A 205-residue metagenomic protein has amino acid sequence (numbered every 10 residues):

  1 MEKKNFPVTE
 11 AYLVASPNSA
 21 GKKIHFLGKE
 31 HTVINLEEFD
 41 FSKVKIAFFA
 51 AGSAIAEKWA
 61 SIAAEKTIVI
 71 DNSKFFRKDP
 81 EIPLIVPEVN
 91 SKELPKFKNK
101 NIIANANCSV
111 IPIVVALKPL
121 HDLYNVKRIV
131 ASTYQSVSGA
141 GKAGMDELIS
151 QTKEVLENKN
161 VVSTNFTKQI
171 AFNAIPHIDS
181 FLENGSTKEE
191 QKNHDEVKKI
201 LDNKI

Functional and structural regions predicted by a protein language model:
M1-I170, G185, K199, I205: N-terminal Rossmann-like NAD(P) cofactor-binding subdomain of oxidoreductases, focused on the glycine-rich
N173: ATP phosphate-binding P-loop of adenylate-forming
P176-E183: Glycine-rich phosphate/diphosphate-binding loops and the adjacent beta-loop-alpha structural elements that coordinate
G185-K192: Active-site pocket-shaping loop/turn-to-helix segments
K192-K199: Non-catalytic alpha-helical scaffold/packing segments enriched in small hydrophobic residues
